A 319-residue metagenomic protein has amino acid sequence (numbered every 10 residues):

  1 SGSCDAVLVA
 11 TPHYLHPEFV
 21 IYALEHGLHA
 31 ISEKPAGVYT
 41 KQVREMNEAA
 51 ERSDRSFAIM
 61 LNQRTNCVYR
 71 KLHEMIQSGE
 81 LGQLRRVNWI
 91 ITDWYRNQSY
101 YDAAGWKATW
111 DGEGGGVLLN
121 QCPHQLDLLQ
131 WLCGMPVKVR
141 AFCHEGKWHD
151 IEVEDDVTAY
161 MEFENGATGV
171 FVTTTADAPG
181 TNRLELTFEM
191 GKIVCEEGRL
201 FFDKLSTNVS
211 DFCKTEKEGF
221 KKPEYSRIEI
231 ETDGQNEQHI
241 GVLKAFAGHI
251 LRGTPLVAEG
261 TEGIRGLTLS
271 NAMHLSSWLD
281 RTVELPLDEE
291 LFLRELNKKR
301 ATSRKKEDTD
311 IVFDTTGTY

Functional and structural regions predicted by a protein language model:
S1-A49: Beta-loop-alpha module in the N-terminal Rossmann-like domain of NAD(P)-dependent dehydrogenases, especially those
A10-T11, A167, V172, F188: Short, well-ordered coil/turn residues at beta-beta hairpins and beta-strand->alpha-helix junctions within
H26-L28, S53-S56, A167: A short helix->loop->beta-strand "cap" motif at the edges of active sites that frequently abuts
S32, F57-I59, C195: Hydrophobic residues in well-ordered beta-strands that form the structural core
E45-N62, Q83-V87: Rossmann-fold dehydrogenase core element
Q63-I151, D280: Predominantly a Rossmann-like dinucleotide-binding segment in NAD(P)-dependent oxidoreductases
P123, W148, V172-G180: Glycine-rich phosphate/pyrophosphate-binding beta-alpha loops
F163, E185-T261, V283, R294-Y319: C-terminal glycine/acidic-rich active-site capping loop/insertion
